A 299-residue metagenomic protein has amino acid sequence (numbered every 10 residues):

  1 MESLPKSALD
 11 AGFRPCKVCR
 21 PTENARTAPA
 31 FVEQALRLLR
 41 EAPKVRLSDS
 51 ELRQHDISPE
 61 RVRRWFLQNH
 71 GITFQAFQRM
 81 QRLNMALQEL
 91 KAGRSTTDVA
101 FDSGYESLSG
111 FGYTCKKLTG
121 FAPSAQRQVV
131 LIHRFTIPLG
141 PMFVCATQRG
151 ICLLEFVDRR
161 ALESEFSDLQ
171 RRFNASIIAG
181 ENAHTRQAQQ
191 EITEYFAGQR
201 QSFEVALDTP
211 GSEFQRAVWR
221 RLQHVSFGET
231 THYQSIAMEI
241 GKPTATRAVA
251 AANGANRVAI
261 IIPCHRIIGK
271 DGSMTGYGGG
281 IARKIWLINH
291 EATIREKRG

Functional and structural regions predicted by a protein language model:
S3-T244, H290-G299: Basic nucleic-acid-binding alpha-helical/helix-turn surface characteristic of O6-alkylguanine DNA
T244-W286: Short glycine/serine-rich loop segments
